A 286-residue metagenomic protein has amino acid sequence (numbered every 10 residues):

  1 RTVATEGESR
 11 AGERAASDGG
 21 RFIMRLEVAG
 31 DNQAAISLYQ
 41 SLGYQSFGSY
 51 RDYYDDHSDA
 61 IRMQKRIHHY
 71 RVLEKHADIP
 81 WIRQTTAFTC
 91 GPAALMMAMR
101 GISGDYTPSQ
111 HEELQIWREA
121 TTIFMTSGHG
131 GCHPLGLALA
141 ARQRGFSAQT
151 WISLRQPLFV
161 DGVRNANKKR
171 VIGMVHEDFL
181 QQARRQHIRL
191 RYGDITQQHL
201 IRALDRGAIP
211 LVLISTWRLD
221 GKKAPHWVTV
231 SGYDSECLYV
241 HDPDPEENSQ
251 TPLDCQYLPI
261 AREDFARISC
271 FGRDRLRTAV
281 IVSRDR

Functional and structural regions predicted by a protein language model:
R1-S17, Q33-S41: Conserved acetyl-CoA-binding loop-helix of GNAT-fold acetyltransferases
G20-I23, G207-A208: Short, high-confidence coil segments that cap the C-terminus of an alpha-helix and link into the following beta-strand
F22-R25, A29-I36, L42, D52-V72: C-terminal "cap" of GNAT-fold acetyltransferases
H68-R170, H176-Q182, G193-I195, E236 (+1 more regions): Active-site-adjacent structural segments surrounding the nucleophilic cysteine of cysteine proteases and isopeptidases
V160, N165-D242: Active-site-adjacent substructure of cysteine-protease-like catalytic cores
L204-D205, I209, S215-W227, S231-R286: Noncatalytic regulatory segments and standalone regulatory/sensor domains
